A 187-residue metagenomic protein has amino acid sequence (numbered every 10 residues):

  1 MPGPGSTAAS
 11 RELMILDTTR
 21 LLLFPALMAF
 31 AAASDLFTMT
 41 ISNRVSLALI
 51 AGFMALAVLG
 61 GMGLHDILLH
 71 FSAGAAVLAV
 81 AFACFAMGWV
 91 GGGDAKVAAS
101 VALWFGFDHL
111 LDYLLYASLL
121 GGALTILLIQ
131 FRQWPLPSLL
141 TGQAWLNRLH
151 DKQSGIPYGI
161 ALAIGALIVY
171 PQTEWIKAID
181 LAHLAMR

Functional and structural regions predicted by a protein language model:
P2-R187: A membrane-topology feature that recognizes alpha-helical transmembrane segments and their immediate juxtamembrane
